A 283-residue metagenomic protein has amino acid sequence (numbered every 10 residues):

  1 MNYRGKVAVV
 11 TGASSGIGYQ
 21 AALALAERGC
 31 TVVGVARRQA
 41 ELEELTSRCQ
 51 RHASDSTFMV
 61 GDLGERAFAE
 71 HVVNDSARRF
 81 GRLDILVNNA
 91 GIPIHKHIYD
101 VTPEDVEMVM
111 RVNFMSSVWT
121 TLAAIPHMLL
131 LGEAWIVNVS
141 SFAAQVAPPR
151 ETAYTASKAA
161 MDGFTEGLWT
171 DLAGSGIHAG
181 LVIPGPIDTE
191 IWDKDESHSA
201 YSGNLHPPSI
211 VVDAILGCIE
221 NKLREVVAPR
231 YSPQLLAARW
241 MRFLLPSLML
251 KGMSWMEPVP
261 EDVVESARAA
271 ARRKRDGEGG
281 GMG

Functional and structural regions predicted by a protein language model:
V7, S14-S15: Conserved glycine-rich cofactor-binding loop
R28-L45: Conserved glycine-rich Rossmann-like NAD(P)H-binding loop of the short-chain dehydrogenase/reductase
V60-H71, P103: The beta1-alpha1 cofactor-binding region of Rossmann-like NAD(H)/NADP(H)-dependent oxidoreductases
H97-I98, T102-E107: Substrate-binding pocket helix/loop in short-chain dehydrogenase/reductase
T121, S157: Active-site helix of classical SDR
S141: Residue(s) in the substrate-gating loop at a strand-loop-helix junction that position the organic substrate next
W169-P233: SDR active-site lid
